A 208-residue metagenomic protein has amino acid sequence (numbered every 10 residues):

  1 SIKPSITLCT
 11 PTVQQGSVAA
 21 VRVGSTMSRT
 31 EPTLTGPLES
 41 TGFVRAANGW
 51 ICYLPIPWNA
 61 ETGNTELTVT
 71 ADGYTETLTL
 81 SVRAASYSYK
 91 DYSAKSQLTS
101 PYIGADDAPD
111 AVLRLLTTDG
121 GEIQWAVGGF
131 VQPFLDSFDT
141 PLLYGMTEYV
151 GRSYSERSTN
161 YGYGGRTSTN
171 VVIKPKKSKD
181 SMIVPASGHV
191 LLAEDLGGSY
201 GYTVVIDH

Functional and structural regions predicted by a protein language model:
S1-I2, I123: Short intrinsically disordered, low-complexity coil segments enriched in acidic
I2-T79, A84-A85: Cationic-aromatic interfacial patches
L38, L67, T140, G188 (+1 more regions): Terminal peptide-recognition signature
N64, Y200-G201: A structure-centric signal for secondary-structure junctions around beta-strands
T79-Y200: Surface-exposed, glycine-biased beta-strand/turn segments
Y202-H208: Short beta-strand-turn/beta-hairpin segments enriched in glycine/proline and small hydrophobics that form edge-strand
